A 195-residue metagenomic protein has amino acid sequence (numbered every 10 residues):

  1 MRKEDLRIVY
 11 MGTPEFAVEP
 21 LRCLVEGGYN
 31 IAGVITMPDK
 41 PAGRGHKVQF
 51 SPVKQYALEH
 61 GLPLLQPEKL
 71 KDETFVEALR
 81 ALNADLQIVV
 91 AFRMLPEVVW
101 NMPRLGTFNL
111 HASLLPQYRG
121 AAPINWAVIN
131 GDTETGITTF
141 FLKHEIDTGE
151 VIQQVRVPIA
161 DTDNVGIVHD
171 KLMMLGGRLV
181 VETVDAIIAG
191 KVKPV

Functional and structural regions predicted by a protein language model:
M1-G45: N-terminal Rossmann-like dinucleotide-binding module
R7-V9, A32-V34, P63-L82, Q87 (+1 more regions): Internal alpha/beta domain cores that form substrate/cofactor-binding pockets in large enzymes and binding proteins
V18, K47-F50, D72-V76, R93 (+1 more regions): Structural motif corresponding to alpha-helix initiation and N-cap regions
V18, R22-E26, V76-R80, E97 (+1 more regions): Amphipathic, non-transmembrane alpha-helical secondary structure
L24, A57-L62, D132: A generic structural signal for well-ordered alpha-helical segments
G27, M37, L86-V195: Donor/substrate-binding cores of folate-linked one-carbon enzymes
K40-H60: N-terminal beta-loop-helix "entrance" segment that forms/cooperates in small-molecule cofactor or anionic ligand
